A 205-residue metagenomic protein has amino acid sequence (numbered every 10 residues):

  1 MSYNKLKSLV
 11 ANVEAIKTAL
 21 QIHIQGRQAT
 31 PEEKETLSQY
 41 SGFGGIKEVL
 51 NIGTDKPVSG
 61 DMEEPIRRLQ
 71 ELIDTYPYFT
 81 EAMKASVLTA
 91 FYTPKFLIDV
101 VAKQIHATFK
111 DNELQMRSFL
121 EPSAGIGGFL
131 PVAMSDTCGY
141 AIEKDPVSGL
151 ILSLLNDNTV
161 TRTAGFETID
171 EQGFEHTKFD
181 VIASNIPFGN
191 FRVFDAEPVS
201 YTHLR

Functional and structural regions predicted by a protein language model:
S2-L155: Class I S-adenosyl-L-methionine
N158-F166: Conserved SAM-binding strand-loop segment of SAM-dependent methyltransferases
Q172-V181: A short acidic, Gly/Pro-enriched loop at the edge of an enzyme's catalytic core that lines a small-molecule cofactor
A183-F188: Amphipathic alpha-helical repeat scaffolds
N190-R192: Helix N-cap/beta-alpha junction loops of NAD(P)-dependent oxidoreductase domains
F194-A196: A short, conserved alpha-helix within the catalytic core of class I
T202-H203: Conserved small/polar residues in nucleotide/adenosyl-binding loops
